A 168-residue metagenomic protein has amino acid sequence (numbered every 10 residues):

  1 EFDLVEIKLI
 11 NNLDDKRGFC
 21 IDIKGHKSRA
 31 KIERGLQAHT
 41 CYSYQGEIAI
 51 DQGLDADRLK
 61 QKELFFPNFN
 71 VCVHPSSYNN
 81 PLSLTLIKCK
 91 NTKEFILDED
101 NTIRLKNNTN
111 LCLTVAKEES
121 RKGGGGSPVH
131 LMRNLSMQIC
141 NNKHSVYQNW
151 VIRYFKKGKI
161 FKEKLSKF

Functional and structural regions predicted by a protein language model:
E1-F168: Lectin-like carbohydrate-binding module/patch detector with strong preference for beta-trefoil
